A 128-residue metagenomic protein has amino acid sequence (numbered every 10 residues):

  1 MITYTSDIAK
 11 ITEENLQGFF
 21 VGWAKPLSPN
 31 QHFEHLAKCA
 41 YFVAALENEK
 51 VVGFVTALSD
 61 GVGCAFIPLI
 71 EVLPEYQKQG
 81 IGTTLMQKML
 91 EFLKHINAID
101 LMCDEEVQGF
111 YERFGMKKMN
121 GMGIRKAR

Functional and structural regions predicted by a protein language model:
M1-N30, M122-R125: Short amphipathic alpha-helix that is part of the acyltransferase structural core
I8, P68, M102-C103: Small/polar loops that bind or transfer phosphate-bearing groups
H35-V55: Conserved beta-hairpin
S59-I67, Q77: A conserved beta-turn-beta hairpin within the catalytic core of GNAT-like acetyltransferases that forms part
Y76, G80-L85: Conserved acetyl-CoA pyrophosphate-binding loop and the N-cap/start of the following alpha-helix in GNAT-like
H95-R128: Conserved active-site alpha-helix within GNAT-family acetyltransferase domains
